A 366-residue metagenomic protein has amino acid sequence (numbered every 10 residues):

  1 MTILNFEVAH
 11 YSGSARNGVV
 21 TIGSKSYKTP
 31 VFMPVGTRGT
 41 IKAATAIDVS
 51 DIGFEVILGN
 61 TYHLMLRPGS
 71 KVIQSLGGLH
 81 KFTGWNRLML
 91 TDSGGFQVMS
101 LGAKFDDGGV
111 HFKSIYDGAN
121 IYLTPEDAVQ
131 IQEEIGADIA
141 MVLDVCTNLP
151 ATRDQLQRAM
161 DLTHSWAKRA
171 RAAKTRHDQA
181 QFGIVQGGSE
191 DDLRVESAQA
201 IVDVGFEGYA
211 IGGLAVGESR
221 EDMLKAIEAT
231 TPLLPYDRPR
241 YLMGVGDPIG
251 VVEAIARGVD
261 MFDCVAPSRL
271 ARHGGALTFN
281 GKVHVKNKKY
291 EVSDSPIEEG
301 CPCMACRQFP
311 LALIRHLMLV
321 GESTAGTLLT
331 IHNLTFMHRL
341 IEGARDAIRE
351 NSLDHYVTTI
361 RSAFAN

Functional and structural regions predicted by a protein language model:
M1-R176, K288-E291: Non-catalytic, usually N-terminal nucleic-acid engagement modules in DNA/RNA processing proteins
M1-V19, Y27-M33, K42-A43, D144-P150 (+1 more regions): C-terminal extensions of enzymes
K25, I57, D92, Q132 (+5 more regions): Conserved, mostly hydrophobic/aromatic
I73-L76, A271-V285, H338-I341, E350: C-terminal helical cap(s) of enzyme catalytic domains, especially alpha/beta-barrels
D127, I131, I135, R158 (+7 more regions): A non-catalytic, amphipathic alpha-helix used as a structural packing/dimerization or gating element in enzyme scaffolds
N148-P150, Q157, G208-L214, S323-G326: Glycine- and acidic
D161, A173-I297: Glycine-rich phosphate/ribose-binding loops and adjacent secondary-structure elements that form binding surfaces
